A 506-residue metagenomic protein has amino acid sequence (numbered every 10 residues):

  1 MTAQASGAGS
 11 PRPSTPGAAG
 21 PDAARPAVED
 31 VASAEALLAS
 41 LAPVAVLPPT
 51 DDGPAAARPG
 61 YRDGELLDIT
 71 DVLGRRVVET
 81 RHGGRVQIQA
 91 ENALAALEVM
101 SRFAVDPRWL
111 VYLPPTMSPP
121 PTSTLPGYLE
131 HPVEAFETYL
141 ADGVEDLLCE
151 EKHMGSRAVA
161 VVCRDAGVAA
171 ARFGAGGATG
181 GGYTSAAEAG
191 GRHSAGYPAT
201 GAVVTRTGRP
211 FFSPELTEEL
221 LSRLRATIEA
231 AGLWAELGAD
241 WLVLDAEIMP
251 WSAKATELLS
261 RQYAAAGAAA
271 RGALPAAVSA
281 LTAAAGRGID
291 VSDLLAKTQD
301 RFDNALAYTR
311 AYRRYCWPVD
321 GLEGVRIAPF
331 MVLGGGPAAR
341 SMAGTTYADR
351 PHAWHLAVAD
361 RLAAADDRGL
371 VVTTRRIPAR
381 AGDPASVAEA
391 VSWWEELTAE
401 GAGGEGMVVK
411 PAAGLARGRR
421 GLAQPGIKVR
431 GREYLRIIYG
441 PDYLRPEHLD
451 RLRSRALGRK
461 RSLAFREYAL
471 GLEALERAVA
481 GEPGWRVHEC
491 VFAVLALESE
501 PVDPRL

Functional and structural regions predicted by a protein language model:
M1-A3, A19, A158-V162, A246 (+1 more regions): Broad, structure-driven detector of short, well-ordered beta-strand segments within folded domains
T2-D22: Actinobacteria-biased recognition of intrinsically disordered, low-complexity terminal regions
A3, P214-L216, A255-L259: Short, conserved acidic/polar surface loops in the N-terminal third of protein domains
R12, R25-A230, M249-S252, A266 (+3 more regions): Active-site-proximal "nucleotidyltransferase
L129-T205, D293-L506: Nucleic-acid 5′ end/cap handling module spanning
S213, K254-T256, R419, E447: Short acidic, gly/pro-rich beta-turn/loop elements at beta-sheet edges and active-site/ligand-binding grooves
I228-G324: Non-catalytic, alpha-helical, charged scaffold/linker segments that couple or flank catalytic or architectural cores
